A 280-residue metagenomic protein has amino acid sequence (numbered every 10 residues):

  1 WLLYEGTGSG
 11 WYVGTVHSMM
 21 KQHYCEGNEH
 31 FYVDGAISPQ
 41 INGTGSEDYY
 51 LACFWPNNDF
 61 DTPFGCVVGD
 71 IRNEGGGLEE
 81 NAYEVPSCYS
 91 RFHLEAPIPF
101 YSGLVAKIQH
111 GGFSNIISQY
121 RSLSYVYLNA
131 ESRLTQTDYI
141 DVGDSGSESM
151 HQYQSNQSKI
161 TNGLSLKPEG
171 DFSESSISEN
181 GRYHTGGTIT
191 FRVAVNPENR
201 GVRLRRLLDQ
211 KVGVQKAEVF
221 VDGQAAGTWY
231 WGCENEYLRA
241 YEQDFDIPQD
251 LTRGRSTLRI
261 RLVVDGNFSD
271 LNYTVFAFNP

Functional and structural regions predicted by a protein language model:
W1-T161, L208: Beta-strand-centric surfaces of beta-sandwich/beta-rich domains
A52-P99, D171-P280: Beta-strand-rich ligand-recognition modules
S145-F191: Extended carbohydrate-recognition surfaces in non-catalytic/accessory domains of CAZymes and lectin-like proteins
